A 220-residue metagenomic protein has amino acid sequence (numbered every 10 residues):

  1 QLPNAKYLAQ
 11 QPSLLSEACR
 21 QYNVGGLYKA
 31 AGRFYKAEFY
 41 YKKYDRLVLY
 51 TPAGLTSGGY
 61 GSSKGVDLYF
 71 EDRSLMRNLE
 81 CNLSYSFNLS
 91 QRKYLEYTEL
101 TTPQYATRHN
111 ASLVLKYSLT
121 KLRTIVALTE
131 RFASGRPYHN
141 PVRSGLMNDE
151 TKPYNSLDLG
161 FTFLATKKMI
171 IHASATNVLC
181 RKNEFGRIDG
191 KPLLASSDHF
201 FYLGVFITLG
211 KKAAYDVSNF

Functional and structural regions predicted by a protein language model:
P3-Q10, F39, L47-G54, N88 (+4 more regions): Outer-membrane beta-barrel translocator domains and adjoining extracellular loop/strand segments of Gram-negative
S13-V66, C81: Membrane-embedded beta-barrel scaffold of Gram-negative outer-membrane proteins
A18, Y28-G32, K43, S62 (+5 more regions): Outer-membrane beta-barrel strand-turn architecture
A18-Y22, K29, Y60-V66, Y105-A111 (+2 more regions): Residues that define the transmembrane beta-barrel architecture of outer-membrane proteins
V24-Y28, V66-D72, L83, L113-Y117 (+4 more regions): Residues on the lipid-exposed face of transmembrane beta-strands in outer-membrane beta-barrel proteins
A31-Y35, R77-C81, H109-A111, L122-V126 (+3 more regions): Outer-envelope beta-barrel architecture signal
Y40-K43, T56-H139, L179: Gram-negative outer-membrane beta-barrel transporters
L75, F132-H139, F161-F220: C-terminal beta-signal and adjacent terminal beta-strands/loops of Gram-negative outer-membrane beta-barrel proteins
